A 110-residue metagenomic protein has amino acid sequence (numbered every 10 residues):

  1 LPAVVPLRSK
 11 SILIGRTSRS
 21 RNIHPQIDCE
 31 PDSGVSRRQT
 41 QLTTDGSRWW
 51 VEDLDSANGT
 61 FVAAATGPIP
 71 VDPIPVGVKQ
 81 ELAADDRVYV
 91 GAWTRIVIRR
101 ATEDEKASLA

Functional and structural regions predicted by a protein language model:
L1, S20-I23, R48, T66-P70: Short, solvent-exposed loop/turn segments that connect beta-strands within catalytic domains and beta-strand-rich
L1-R37, A84, T94, E103-D104: N-terminal beta-hairpin/loop module of FHA
V4-P6, L42, Q80: Short, exposed beta-strand/loop patches in secreted or surface proteins that constitute
P6-L7, D53-D55: Short glycine/proline-enriched turns and hinge-like loops at secondary-structure junctions
I14, D55, A63-A110: C-terminal boundary/linker segments immediately following FHA domains
I14, R38-L42, S47-E52, N58-V62 (+1 more regions): Short hydrophobic/aromatic patches on the structural cores and recognition surfaces of FHA
